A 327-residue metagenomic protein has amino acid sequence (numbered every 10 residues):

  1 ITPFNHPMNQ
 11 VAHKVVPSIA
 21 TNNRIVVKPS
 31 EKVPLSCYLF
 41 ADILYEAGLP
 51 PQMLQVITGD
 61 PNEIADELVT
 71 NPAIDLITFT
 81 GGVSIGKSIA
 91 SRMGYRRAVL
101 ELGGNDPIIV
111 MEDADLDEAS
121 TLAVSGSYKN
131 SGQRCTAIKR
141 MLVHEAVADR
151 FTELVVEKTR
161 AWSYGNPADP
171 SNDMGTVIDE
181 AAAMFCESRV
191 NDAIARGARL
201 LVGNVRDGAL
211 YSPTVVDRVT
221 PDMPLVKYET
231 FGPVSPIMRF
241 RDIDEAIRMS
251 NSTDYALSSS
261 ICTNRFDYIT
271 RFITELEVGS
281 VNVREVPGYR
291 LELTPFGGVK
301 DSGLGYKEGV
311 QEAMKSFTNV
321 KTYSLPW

Functional and structural regions predicted by a protein language model:
I1-E118, F240: Rossmann-like NAD(P) dinucleotide-binding subdomain of oxidoreductase/dehydrogenase enzymes
N9, L35-Y38, D66, K87 (+8 more regions): Alpha-helical elements of the RecA-like P-loop NTPase motor core of helicases
Q10, K32, L142, I178-A181 (+1 more regions): Glycosyltransferase donor-binding loop in the core domain
R24-V26, L200, S280: A short hydrophobic/small-residue beta-strand
P51, N71, L102-G104, R134-T136 (+3 more regions): Short glycine-enriched loop/turn motifs at secondary-structure junctions
I74, I109, S163, A195-R196 (+1 more regions): Conserved C-terminal structural/oligomerization subdomain of aldehyde/semialdehyde dehydrogenase
L76, G82-T220, I243, M249 (+1 more regions): ALDH superfamily catalytic-core signature
